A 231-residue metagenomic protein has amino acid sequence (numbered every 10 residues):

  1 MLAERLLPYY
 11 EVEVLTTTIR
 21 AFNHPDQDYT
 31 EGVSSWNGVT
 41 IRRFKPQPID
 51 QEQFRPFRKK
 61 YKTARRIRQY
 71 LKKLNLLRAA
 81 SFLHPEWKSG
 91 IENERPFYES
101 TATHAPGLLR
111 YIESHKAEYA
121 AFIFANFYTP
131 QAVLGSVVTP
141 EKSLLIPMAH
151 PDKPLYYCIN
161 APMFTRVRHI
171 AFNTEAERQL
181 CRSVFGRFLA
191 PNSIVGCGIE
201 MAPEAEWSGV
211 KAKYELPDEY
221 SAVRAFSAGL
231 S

Functional and structural regions predicted by a protein language model:
M1-P46, A117, H169: N-terminal subdomain of nucleotide-sugar transferases
L15-T17, F124-A125, F172-T174, C197: Replace "coordinates the UDP/GDP/TDP-sugar" with "coordinates nucleotide-activated sugar donors
R20, Y128, A176-R178: Alpha-helix capping/helix-boundary segments
T40-R43, Y61-K62, Q69-L77, H84-S100 (+2 more regions): Short N-terminal targeting/anchoring amphipathic segment
V137-V138, I159-R166, R178-E200, K213-Y214: Helix-loop-beta element that forms the nucleotide-linked donor phosphate-binding surface in glycosyltransferases
S143-M148, K153-R168: A conserved, positively charged/aromatic
H150-P151, N173-E177, I194-A205, F226-S231: Short beta-strand->alpha-helix junction loop in the catalytic core of nucleotide-activated group-transfer enzymes
K213-S231: Conserved donor-binding/catalytic core segment of Leloir-type glycosyltransferases
